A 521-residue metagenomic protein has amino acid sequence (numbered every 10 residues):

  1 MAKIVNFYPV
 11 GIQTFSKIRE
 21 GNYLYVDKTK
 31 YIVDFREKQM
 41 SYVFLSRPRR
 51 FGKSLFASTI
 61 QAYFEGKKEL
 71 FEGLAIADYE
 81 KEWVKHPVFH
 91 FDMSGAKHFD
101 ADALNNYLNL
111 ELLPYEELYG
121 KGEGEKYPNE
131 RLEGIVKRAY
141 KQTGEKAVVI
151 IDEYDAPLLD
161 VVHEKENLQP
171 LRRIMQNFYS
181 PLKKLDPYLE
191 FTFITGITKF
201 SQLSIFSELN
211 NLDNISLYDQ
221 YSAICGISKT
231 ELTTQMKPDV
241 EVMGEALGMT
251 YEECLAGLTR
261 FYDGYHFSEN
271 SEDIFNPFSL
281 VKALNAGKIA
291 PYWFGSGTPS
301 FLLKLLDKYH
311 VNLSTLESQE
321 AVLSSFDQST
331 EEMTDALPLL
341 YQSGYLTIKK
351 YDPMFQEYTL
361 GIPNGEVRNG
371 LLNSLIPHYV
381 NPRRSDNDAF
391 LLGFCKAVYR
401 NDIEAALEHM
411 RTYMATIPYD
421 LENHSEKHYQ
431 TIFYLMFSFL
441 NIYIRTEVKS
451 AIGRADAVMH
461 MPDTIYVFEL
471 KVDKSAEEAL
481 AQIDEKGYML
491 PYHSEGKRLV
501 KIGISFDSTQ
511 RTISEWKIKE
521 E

Functional and structural regions predicted by a protein language model:
M1-S425, L440: Phosphate-binding site recognition
V148, T464-Y466, V500: Structural motif
L168-R173, V472-M489: Mg2+/Mn2+-dependent nuclease catalytic core
F433, A455-V472, K486: Conserved catalytic cores of phosphodiester-cleaving nucleases, focusing on short active-site segments
M436-S450: A short acidic/basic microdomain associated with nuclease active sites
A451-A455, K497: Short beta-strand or tight-loop elements that sit immediately N-terminal to catalytic metal-binding acidic residues
P491, E495-E521: Domain-level recognition of nuclease-like catalytic cores that cleave nucleotide substrates
